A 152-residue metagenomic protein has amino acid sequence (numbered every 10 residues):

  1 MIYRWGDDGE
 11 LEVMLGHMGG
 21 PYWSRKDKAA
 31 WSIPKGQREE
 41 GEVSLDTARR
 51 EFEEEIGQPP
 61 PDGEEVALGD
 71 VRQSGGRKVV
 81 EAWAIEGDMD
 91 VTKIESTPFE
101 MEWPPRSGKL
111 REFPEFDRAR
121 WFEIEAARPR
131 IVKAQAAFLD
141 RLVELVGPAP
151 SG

Functional and structural regions predicted by a protein language model:
M1-I33, W83: N-terminal strand-loop-strand
D7-G9, G20-W23, E39-E40, G76 (+1 more regions): Short, charged/polar surface micro-motifs in flexible loops or helix N-caps
A30-P34, E40, I85, G147: Functional cleft and adjacent loop/helix regions within the main domain that mediate ligand binding or catalysis
I33-L68, E123: The catalytic Nudix box helix
Q37, V71-R72, I131: Structured beta->alpha junctions
D70-G108, R120, L142: Active-site-adjacent beta-strand/loop module that shapes the phosphate/pyrophosphate-binding cleft
R111-D117: Non-DNA-binding regulatory cores of transcription-related proteins, predominantly C-terminal effector-binding
R120, I124-G152: Charged phosphate-binding loop/patch that engages nucleotide di/tri-phosphates or the phosphate backbone of nucleic
